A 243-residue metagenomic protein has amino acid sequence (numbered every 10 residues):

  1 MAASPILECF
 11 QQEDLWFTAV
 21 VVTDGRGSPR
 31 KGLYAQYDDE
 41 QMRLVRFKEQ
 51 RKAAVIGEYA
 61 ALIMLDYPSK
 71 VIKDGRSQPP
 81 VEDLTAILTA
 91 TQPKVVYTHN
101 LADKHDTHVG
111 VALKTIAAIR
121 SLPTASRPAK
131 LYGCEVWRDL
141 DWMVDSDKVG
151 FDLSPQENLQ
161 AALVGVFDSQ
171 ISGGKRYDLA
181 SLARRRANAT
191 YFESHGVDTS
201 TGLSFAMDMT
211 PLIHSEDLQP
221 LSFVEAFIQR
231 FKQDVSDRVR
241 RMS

Functional and structural regions predicted by a protein language model:
M1-A90, S121-T124, F227, K232-M242: Active-site rim/loop-helix segments in enzyme catalytic domains that contact anionic ligands
D74-S243: Metal-dependent de-N-acetylase/amidase catalytic core
